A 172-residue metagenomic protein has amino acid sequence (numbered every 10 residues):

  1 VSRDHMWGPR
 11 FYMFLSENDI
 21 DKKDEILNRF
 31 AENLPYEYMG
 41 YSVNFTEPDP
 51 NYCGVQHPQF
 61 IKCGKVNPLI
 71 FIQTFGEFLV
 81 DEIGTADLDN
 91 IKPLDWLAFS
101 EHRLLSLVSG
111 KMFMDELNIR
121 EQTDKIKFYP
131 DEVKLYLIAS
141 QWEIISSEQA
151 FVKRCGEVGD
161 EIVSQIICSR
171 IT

Functional and structural regions predicted by a protein language model:
V1-N18: Active-site nucleotide-donor binding segment shared across nucleotidyl transfer reactions
K22-V158: Conserved NTP/Mg2+-binding pocket subregion across the NTase superfamily
V163-S164: Solenoid-repeat scaffolds in large eukaryotic assemblies
R170-T172: Small-residue-rich helix-loop
